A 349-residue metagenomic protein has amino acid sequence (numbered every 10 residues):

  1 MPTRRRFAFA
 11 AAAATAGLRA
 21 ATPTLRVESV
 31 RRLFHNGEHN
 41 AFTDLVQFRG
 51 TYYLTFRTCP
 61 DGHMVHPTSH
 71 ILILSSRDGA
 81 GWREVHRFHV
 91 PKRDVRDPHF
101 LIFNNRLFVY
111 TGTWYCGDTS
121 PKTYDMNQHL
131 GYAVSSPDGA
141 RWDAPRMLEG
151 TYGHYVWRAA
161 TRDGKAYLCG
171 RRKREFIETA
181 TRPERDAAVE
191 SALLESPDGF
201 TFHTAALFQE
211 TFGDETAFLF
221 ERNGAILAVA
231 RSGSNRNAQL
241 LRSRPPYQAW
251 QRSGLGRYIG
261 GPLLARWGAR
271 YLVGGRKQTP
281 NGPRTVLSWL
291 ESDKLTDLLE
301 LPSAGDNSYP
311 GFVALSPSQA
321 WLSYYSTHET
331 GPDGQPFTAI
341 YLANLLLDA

Functional and structural regions predicted by a protein language model:
M1-P2: Secretory targeting signals
R6-A21: N-terminal export signals
A21-E38, V46-D94, L101-N307, L315-A349: Beta-rich carbohydrate-recognition and catalytic domains
F312: Hydrophobic, well-ordered secondary-structure elements that form the walls of internal hydrophobic environments
